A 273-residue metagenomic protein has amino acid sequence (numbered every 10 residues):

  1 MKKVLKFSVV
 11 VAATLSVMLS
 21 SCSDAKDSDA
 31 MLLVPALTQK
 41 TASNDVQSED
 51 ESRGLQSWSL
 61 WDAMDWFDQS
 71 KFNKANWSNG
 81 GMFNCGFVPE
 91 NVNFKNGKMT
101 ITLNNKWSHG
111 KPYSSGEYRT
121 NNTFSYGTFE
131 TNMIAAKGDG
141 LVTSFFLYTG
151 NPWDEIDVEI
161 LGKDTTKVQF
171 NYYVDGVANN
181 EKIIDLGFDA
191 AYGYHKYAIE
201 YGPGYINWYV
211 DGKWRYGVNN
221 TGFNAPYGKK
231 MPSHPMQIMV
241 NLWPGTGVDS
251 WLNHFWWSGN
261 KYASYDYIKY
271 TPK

Functional and structural regions predicted by a protein language model:
M1-V9: Bacterial N-terminal signal peptides that target proteins for export
A13-S16: Hydrophobic alpha-helical targeting segments used for export or membrane insertion
M18-S21: C-terminal motif of bacterial Sec signal peptides marking the signal peptidase cleavage site
K26-K273: GH16 jelly-roll
